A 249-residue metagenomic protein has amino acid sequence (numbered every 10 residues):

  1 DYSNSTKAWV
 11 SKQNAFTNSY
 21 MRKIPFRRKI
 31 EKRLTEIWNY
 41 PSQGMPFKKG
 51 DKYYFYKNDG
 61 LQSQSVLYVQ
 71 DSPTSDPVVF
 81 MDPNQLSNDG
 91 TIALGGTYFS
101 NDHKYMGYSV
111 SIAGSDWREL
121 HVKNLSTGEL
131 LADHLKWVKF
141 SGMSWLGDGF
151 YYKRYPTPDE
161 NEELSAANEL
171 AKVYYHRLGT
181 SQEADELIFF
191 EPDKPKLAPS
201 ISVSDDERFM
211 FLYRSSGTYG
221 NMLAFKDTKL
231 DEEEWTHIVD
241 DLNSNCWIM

Functional and structural regions predicted by a protein language model:
D1-M249: Beta-propeller folds
